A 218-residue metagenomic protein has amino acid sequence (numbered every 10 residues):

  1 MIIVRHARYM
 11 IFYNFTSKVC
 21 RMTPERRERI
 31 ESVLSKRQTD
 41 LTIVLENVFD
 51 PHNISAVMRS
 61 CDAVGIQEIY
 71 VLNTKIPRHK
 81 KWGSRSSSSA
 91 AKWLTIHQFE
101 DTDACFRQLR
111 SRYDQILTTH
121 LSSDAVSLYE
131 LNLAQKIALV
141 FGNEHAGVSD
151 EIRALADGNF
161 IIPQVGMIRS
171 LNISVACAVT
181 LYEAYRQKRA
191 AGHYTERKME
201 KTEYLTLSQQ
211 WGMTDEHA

Functional and structural regions predicted by a protein language model:
I2-A218: Post-transcriptional modification and biogenesis factors for structured RNAs of the translation apparatus
